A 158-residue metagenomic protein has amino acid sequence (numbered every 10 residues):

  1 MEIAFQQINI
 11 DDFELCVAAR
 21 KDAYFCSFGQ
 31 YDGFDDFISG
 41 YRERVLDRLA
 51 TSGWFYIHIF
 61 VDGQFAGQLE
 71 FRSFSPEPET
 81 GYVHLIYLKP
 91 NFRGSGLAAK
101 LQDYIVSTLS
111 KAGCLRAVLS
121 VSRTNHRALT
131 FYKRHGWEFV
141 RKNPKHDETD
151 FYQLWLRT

Functional and structural regions predicted by a protein language model:
M1, V83, A99, A117 (+1 more regions): Intrinsic-disorder/low-complexity peptide segments enriched for small residues
I3, Q7-N91, Q102-Y104, T108 (+1 more regions): Acetyl-CoA-dependent GNAT
D35, S95, A117-V118: A generic secondary-structure micro-motif detector that highlights 1-2 residue hydrophobic/ambivalent hotspots embedded
R48-G53, I105, C114-L119, T130-F131: A general structural signal for short secondary-structure boundary/capping elements
K89-D103, A112, S122-T130, R134-H135: Conserved glycine-rich acetyl-CoA-binding loop
T108-L109, W137: Tryptophan-centered motif/residue detector
L115-V118, S122-L129, R134-G136, R141-T158: C-terminal "cap" of GNAT-fold acetyltransferases
